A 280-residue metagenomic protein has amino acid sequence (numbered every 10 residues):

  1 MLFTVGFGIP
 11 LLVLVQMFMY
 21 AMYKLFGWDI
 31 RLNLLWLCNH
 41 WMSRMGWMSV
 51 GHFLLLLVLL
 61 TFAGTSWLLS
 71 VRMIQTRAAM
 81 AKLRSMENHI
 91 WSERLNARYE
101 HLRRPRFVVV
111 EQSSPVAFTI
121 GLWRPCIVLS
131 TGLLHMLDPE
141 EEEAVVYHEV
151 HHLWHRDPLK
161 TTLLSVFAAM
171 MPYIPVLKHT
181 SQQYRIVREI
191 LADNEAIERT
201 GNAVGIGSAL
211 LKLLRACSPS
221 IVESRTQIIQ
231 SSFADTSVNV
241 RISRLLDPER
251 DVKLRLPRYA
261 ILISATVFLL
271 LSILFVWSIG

Functional and structural regions predicted by a protein language model:
M1-F107, V252, L270-G280: Hydrophobic or amphipathic, alpha-helical segments that drive membrane association/targeting
S85-E87, H179-V240: Short helix/loop segments within enzyme catalytic domains that coordinate or immediately flank catalytic cofactors
V108-Q112: Short gly/ser/thr-rich secondary-structure transition/capping motifs
S113-P139: Active-site scaffold of zinc-dependent metalloenzymes
L129, E140-T161, S165, A192-D193: Active-site recognition of the HExxH zinc-binding catalytic motif
H135, A144-Y147, H151, N194-E198 (+2 more regions): Short amphipathic alpha-helical coupling elements at transmembrane boundaries
R156-S181, R185: Post-HEXXH active-site segment of zinc metalloproteases
S220, S224-G280: Cytosolic-facing loops and C-terminal tails of multi-pass membrane proteins
